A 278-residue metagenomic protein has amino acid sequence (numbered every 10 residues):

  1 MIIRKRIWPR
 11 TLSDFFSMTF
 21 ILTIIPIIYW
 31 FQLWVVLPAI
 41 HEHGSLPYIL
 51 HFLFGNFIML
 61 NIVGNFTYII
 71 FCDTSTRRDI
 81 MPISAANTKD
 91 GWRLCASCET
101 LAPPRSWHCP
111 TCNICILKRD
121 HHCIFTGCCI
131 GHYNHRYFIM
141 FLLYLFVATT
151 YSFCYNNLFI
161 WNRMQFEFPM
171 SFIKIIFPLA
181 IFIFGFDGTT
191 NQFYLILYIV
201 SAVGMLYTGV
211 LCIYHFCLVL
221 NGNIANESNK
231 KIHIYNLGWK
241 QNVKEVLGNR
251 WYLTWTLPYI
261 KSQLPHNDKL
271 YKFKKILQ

Functional and structural regions predicted by a protein language model:
M1-Q278: Membrane-associated feature with strongest affinity for ZDHHC
